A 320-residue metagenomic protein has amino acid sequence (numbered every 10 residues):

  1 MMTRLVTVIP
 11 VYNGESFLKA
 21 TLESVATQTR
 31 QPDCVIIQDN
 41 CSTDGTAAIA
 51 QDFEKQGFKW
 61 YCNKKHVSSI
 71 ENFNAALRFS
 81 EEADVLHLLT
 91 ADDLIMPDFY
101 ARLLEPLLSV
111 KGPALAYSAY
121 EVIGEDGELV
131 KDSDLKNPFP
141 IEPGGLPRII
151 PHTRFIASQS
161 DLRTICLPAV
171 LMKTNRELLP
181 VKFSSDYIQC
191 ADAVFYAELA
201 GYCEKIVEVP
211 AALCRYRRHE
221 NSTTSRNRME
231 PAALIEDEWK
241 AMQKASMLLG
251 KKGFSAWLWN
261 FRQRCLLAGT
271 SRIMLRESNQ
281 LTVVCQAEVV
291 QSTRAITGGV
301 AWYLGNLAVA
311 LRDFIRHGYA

Functional and structural regions predicted by a protein language model:
M1-S24: N-proximal low-complexity "stem/linker" segments adjacent to membrane-targeting elements
E23-P32: Short, acidic, metal-binding catalytic loop of nucleotide-sugar glycosyltransferases
D39-A48, K65: A conserved acidic beta->alpha catalytic loop
K65, E71-N74, R78, Y100-E177: Flexible acidic/His/Gly-enriched loops in nucleotide-sugar-dependent glycosyltransferase catalytic domains
A83-D92: Short beta-strand-to-loop acidic/aromatic patch adjacent to the donor-nucleotide binding site
I141-A233: Conserved nucleotide-sugar donor-binding catalytic segment
G201, A212-E220, S225-F254, E277-V290: Catalytic core of nucleotide-sugar-dependent glycosyltransferases
K244-M247, Q263-A320: Membrane-interface aromatic/basic loop that binds lipid-linked glycans or pyrophosphate carriers, typified by
